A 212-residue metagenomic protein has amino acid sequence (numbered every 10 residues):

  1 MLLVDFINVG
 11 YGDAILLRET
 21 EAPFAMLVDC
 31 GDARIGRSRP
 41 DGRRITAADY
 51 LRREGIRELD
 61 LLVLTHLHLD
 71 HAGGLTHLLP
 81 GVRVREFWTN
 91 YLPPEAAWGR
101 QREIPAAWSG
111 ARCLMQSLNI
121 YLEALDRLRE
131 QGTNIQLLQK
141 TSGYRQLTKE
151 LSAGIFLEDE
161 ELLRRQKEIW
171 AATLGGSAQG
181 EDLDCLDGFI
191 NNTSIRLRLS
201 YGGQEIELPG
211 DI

Functional and structural regions predicted by a protein language model:
M1-L2, A72, H77-P209: Flexible, acidic/histidine-containing loops and adjacent segments that form or flank the divalent-metal
M1-R57, I190-I212: Conserved beta-strand hairpin/beta-sheet module of binuclear metal-dependent hydrolase folds, prominently
G10, A33, H68-D70, P93: Catalytic metal-binding/acid-base residues of hydrolase active sites
D29, L64, N90: Conserved beta-strand segments of the P-loop GTPase G domain that flank and frequently precede/overlap
D32, A48, D60, T76-L79 (+1 more regions): Short, well-ordered alpha-helical packing segments
E58-L59, V84: Local beta-strand N-terminus motif with an aromatic residue
L59-D70: Metallo-beta-lactamase
